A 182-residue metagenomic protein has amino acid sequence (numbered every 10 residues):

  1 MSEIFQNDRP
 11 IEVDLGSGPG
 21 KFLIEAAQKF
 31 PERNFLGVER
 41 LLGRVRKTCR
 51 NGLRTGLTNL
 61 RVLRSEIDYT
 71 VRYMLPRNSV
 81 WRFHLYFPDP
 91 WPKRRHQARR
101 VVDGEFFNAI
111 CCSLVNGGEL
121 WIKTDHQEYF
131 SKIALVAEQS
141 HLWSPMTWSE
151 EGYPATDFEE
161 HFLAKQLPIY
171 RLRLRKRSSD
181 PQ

Functional and structural regions predicted by a protein language model:
M1-I11: Conserved alpha-helix/loop element of class I SAM-dependent methyltransferases that forms part of the SAM/SAH-binding
G16-G20: Class I SAM-dependent methyltransferase "Motif I" SAM/SAH-binding loop
L41: Conserved SAM/SAH-binding beta-strand->alpha-helix loop
C49-R77: S-adenosyl-L-methionine
V102-N116: A short glycine-rich, Lys/Arg-flanked "PGG" loop and its adjoining helix->strand segment in the class I
G117-T124: Conserved beta-strand signature within the Rossmann-like core of class I S-adenosyl-L-methionine
Y129-Q182: Class I S-adenosyl-L-methionine
